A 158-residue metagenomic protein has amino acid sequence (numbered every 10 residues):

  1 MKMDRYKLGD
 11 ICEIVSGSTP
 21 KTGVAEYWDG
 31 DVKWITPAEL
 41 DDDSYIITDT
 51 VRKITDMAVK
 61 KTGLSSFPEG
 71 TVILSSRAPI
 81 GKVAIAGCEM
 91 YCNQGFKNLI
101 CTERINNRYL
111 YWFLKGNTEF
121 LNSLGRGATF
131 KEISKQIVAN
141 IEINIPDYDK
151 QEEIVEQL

Functional and structural regions predicted by a protein language model:
M1-S18, W34, N140-E156: Non-catalytic DNA-recognition/assembly elements of restriction-modification systems
G9-C12, T22-A58: DNA target-recognition patches
S16-T19, L40, T118-E119: Generic structural signal for secondary-structure transition and capping sites
S18-T22, K82: A short, acidic/glycine-rich surface segment
T36-P37, V51-K115, S134: A short beta-sheet element
L40-D41, P79-I80, G127: Short glycine-enriched loops at secondary-structure junctions
S76, M90-K97, G127-E152: A short glycine-rich beta-alpha junction/loop motif
